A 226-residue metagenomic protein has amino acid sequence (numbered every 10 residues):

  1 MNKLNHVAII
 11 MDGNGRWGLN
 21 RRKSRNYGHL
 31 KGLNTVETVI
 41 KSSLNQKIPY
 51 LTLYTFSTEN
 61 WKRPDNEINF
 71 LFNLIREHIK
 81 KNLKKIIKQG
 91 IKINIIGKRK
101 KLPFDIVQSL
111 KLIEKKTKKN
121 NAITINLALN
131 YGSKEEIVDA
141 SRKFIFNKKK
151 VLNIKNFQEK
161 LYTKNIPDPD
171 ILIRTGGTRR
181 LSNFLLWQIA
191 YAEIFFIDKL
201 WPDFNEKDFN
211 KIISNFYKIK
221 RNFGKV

Functional and structural regions predicted by a protein language model:
M1-V226: Flexible, compositionally biased loop and terminal segments
